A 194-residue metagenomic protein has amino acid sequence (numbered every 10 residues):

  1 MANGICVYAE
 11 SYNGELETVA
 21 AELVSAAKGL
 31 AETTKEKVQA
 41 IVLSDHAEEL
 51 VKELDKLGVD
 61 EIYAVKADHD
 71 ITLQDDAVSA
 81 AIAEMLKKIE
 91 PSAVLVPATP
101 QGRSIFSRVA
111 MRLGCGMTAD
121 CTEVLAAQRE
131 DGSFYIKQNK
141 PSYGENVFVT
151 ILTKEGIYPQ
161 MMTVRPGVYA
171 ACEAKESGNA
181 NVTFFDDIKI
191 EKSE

Functional and structural regions predicted by a protein language model:
M1-E194: N-terminal glycine-rich FAD/FM-binding segment characteristic of electron-transfer flavoproteins
